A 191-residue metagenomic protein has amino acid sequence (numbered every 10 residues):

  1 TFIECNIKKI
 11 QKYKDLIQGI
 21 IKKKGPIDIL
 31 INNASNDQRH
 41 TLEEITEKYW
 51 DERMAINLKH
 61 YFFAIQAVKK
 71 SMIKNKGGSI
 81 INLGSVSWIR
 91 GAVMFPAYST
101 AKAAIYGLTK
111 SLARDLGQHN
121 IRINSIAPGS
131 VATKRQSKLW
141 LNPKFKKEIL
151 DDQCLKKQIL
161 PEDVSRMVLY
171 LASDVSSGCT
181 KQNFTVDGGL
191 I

Functional and structural regions predicted by a protein language model:
T41-L42, T46-M54, F145, I149: Substrate-binding pocket helix/loop in short-chain dehydrogenase/reductase
I45, G91-S99, S111: Active-site loop-to-helix junction immediately N-terminal to the catalytic Tyr of the SDR YXXXK motif in Rossmann-fold
I65, A101, T109: Active-site helix of classical SDR
I65, Q158-V186: C-terminal substrate-recognition "lid" of short-chain dehydrogenase/reductases
K70, R114-Q118, S177: Alpha-helical segment proximal to the catalytic Tyr-Lys
S85: Residue(s) in the substrate-gating loop at a strand-loop-helix junction that position the organic substrate next
P128-K138: Short, flexible catalytic-loop segment of classical short-chain dehydrogenase/reductase
